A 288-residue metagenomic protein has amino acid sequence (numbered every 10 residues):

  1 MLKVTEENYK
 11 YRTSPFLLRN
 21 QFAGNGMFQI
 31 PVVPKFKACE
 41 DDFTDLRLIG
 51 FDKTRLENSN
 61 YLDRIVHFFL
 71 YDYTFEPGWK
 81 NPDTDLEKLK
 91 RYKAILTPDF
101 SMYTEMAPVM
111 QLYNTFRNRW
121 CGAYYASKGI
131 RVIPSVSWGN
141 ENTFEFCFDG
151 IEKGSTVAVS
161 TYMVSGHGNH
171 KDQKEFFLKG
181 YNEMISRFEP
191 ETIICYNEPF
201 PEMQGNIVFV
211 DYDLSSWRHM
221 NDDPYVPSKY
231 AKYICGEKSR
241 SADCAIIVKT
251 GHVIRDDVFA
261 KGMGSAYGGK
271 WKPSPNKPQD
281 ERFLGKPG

Functional and structural regions predicted by a protein language model:
M1-A38, G205-I234: C-terminal accessory extensions appended to soluble enzyme cores
E6, E76, E145, Y181-I185 (+8 more regions): Intrinsically disordered, low-complexity regions
Y11-L86, M106, D222: Non-catalytic, usually N-terminal nucleic-acid engagement modules in DNA/RNA processing proteins
R12, F28-P31, R131, K270-P275 (+1 more regions): Compositionally biased, intrinsically disordered/low-complexity regions enriched for serine, proline and threonine
P15, P31-P34, E152, P190 (+3 more regions): Proline-rich low-complexity regions
E57, V66, F75-N221: Eukaryote-skewed repeat-based solenoidal scaffolds used as protein-protein interaction platforms, primarily
L70-T74, P199, G236-S239: Short, flexible beta-strand-to-coil junctions
Y233-G288: Arg/Lys-rich, low-complexity, intrinsically disordered basic segments
